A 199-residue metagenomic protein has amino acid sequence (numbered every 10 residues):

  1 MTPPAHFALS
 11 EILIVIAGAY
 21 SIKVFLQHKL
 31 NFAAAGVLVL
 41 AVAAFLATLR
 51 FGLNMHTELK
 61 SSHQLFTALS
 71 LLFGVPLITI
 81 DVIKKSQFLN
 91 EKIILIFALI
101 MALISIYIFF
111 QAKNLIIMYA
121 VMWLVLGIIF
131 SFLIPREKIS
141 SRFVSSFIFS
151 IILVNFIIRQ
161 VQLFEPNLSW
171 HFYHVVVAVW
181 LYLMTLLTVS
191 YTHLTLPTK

Functional and structural regions predicted by a protein language model:
M1-E58: N-terminal topogenic module of multi-pass integral membrane proteins
E11-Y20, L69-D81, V125-I129, V176-V189: Hydrophobic cores of alpha-helical transmembrane segments in multi-pass inner/ER membrane proteins, independent
H28-L40, Q87-I96, K138-I148: Membrane-interfacial loop-to-transmembrane alpha-helix junctions, especially the N-terminal start
L49-H56, I106-K113, F156-E165: Juxtamembrane "helix-exit" motif on the non-cytosolic side of transmembrane helices
T57-T67, I116-M122, P166-V176: Non-cytosolic membrane-interface motifs at loop->transmembrane helix junctions
Q64-S131: Membrane-proximal helix-loop-helix units in multi-pass membrane proteins
F143-V189: Terminal transmembrane helical module of multi-pass membrane proteins
T192-T198: Conserved small/polar residues in nucleotide/adenosyl-binding loops
